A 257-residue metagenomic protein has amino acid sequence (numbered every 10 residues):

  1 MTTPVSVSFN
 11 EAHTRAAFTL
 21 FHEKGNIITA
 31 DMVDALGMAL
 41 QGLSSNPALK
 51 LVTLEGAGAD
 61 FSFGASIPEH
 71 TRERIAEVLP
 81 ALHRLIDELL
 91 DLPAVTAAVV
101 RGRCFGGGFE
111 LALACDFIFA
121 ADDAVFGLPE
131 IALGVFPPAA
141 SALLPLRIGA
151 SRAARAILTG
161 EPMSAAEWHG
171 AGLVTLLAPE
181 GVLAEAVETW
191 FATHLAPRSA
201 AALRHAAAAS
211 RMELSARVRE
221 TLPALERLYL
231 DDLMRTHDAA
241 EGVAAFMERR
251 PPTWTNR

Functional and structural regions predicted by a protein language model:
M1-A57: Conserved CoA-thioester-binding segment of acyl-CoA-metabolizing enzymes
F18, L36, L54, S66 (+5 more regions): Terminal peptide-recognition signature
D34-A35, A48, E55-E88, C104 (+1 more regions): Glycine- (often His-adjacent) and acidic-residue-rich active-site loop that binds/positions the CoA thioester
D87-L133: Glycine-rich beta-to-alpha active-site loop
G107-I118, D122-D123, A140, A165-E167 (+2 more regions): Active-site-proximal glycine-rich helix-loop-beta segment
L111, F117, R155, T159-E161 (+1 more regions): Well-ordered beta-strand positions
F119-A124, V174-A224, H237, T253-R257: C-terminal long alpha-helix characteristic of the crotonase
A142-S151: Hydrophobic, secondary-structure "cap" segments at the distal end of domains
